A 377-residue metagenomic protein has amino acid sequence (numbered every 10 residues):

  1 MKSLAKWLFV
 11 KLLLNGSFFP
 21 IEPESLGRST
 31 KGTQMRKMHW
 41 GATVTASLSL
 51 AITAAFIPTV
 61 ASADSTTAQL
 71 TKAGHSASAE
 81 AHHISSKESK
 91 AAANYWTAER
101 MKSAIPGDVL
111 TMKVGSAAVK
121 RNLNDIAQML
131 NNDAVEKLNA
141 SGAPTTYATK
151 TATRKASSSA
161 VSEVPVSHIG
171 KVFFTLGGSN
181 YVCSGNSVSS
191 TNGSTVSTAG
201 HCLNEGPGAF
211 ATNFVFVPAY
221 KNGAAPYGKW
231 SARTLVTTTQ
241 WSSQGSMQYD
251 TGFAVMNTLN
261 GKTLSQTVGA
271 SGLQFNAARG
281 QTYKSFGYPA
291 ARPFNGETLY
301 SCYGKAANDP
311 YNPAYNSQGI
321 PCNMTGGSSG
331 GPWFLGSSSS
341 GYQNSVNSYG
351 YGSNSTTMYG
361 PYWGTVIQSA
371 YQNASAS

Functional and structural regions predicted by a protein language model:
W7-L13, F18-S65: Secretory targeting and sorting signals
A63-S189: Protease-domain processing segments flanking chymotrypsin-fold serine proteases, especially trypsin-like
T97, V172, G185, T198 (+5 more regions): Terminal peptide-recognition signature
K150-N180, V188-S189, A209, N213-K262: Conserved catalytic-core segment of clan PA serine endopeptidases
H201-L203, Y220-G223, T258-G261, P289-A291 (+2 more regions): Acidic glycine-/aspartate-rich tracts in secreted/extracellular proteins
A232, M247-T251, V255-P321: Chymotrypsin/trypsin-fold serine protease catalytic domain
N323-V346: Catalytic nucleophile loop of clan PA
N344, G350-S377: C-terminal cap/linker of serine protease catalytic domains
